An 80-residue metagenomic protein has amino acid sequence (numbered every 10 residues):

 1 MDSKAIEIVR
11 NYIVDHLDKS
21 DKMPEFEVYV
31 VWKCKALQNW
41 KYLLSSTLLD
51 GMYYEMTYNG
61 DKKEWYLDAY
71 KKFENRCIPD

Functional and structural regions predicted by a protein language model:
M1-E27: Short, non-transmembrane alpha-helical segments in secretory-pathway proteins
I13, E27-V30, K71-E74: Compositionally biased, low-structure terminal segments
D21, E25, G60, K72-E74: Generic preference for flexible, low-structure residues
E27-E64: Amphipathic, interaction-prone secondary-structure segments
K62-D80: A short, surface-exposed interaction/processing loop segment used at functional sites
